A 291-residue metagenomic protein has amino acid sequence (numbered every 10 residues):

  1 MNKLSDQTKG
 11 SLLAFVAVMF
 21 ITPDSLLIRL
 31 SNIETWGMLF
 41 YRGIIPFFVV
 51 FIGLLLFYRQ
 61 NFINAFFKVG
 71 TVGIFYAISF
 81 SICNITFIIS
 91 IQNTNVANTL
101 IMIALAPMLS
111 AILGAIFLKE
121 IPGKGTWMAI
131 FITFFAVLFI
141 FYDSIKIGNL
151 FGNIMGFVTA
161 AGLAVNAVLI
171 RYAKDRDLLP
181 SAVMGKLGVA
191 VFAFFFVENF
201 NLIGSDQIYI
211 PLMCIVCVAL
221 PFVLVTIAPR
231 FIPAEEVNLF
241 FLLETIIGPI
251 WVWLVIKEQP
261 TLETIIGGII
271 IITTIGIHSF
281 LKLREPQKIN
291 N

Functional and structural regions predicted by a protein language model:
M1-F40, I78, T86, I145-Y172 (+1 more regions): Glycine-/small-residue-enriched transmembrane alpha-helix faces in small-molecule transporters and effluxers
K3-L4, G43, L54, Y142 (+1 more regions): C-terminal-most transmembrane helix of multi-pass membrane proteins
K9-A17, N61-T86, L150-T159, F194 (+2 more regions): Loop-to-transmembrane-helix transition segments
T22, A77, S81-I85, P107-I112 (+7 more regions): Hydrophobic/small/kink-forming positions within alpha-helical transmembrane segments of polytopic membrane proteins
I33-I82, L109, G162-N166, A182-N199 (+1 more regions): Transmembrane alpha-helices of multi-pass small-molecule transport proteins
V50, L54, F80, P122-Y142 (+3 more regions): Hydrophobic transmembrane alpha-helices of multi-pass small-molecule transport proteins
T99-L105, I170-G188, V218-L254: Helix-helix packing/entry segments at the starts of transmembrane helices
A106-M128, F200, I246-I265: C-terminal transmembrane-helix exit sites in multi-pass transporters
